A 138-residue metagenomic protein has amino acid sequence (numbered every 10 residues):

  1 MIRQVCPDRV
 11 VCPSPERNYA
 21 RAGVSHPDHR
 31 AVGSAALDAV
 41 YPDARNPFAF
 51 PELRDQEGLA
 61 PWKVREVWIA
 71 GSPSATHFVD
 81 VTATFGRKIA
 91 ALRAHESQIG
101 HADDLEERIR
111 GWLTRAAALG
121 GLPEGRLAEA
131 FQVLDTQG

Functional and structural regions predicted by a protein language model:
M1-G138: Metal-dependent de-N-acetylase/amidase catalytic core
